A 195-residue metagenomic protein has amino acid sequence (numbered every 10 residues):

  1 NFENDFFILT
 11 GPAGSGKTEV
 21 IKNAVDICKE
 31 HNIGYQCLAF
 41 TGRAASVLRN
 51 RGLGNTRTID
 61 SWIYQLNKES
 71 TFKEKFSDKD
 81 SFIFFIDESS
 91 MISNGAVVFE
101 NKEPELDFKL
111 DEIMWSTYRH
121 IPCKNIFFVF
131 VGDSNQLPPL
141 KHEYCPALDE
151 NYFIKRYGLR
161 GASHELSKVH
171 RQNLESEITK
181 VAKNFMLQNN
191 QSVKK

Functional and structural regions predicted by a protein language model:
N1-K195: Conserved ATP-binding/catalytic motifs of P-loop helicase motor domains
